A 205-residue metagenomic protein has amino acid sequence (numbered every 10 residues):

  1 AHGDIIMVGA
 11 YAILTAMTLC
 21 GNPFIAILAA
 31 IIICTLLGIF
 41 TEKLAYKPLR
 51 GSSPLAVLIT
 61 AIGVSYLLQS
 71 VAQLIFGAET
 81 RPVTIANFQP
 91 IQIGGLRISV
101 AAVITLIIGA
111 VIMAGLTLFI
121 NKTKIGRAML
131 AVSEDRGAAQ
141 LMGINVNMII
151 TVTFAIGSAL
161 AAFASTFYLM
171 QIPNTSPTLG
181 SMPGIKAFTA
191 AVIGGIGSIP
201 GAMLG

Functional and structural regions predicted by a protein language model:
A1-T18, F40-S52, A56, M148 (+1 more regions): Single transmembrane alpha-helix segments in multi-pass membrane proteins
A10-T15, I31-L37, I62-A72, I108-T117 (+1 more regions): Hydrophobic core segments of alpha-helical transmembrane domains in multi-pass membrane transport and ion-translocation
Y11, L19-I32, F154-A161, S165-G205: Transmembrane alpha-helical segments in multi-pass inner-membrane proteins
T15, L19, I39-P48, V71 (+4 more regions): Membrane-interface helix caps of multi-pass small-molecule transporters
C20-L28, G51-L55, G94-V103, N147 (+4 more regions): Hydrophobic, aromatic-rich alpha-helical transmembrane segments and their membrane-interface anchor motifs
G21-V64, V71, L204-G205: Alpha-helical transmembrane segments within multi-pass membrane transporters and channels
P48-K122, I149, P173: Transmembrane helix-bundle core of multi-pass membrane transporters and related energy-transducing complexes
R97-T175, I199-G205: Helix-loop-helix "hairpin" substructures at the membrane interface of multi-pass membrane proteins
